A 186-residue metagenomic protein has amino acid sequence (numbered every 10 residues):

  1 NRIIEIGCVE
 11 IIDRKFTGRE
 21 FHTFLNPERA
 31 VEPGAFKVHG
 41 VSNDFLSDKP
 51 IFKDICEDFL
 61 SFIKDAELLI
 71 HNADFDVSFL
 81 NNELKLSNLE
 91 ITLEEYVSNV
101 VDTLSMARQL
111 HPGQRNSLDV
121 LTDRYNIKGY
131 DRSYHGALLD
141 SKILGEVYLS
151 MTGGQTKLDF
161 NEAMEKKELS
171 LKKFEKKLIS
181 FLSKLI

Functional and structural regions predicted by a protein language model:
N1-V97, R108, V120-Y134: Conserved non-catalytic scaffold segment of RNase H-like nuclease domains
E67-A73, F79, S117-K177: Acidic, Mg2+-coordinating catalytic module of metal-dependent nucleases/exonucleases that use a two-metal-ion mechanism
S98-N116: Short alpha-helix plus adjacent loop in nuclease-associated cores
Q109, K166, I186: A short acidic, often aromatic-flanked loop/helix-cap motif at beta-alpha or helix-coil junctions that lines enzyme
E175-I186: C-terminal accessory regions appended to core domains
